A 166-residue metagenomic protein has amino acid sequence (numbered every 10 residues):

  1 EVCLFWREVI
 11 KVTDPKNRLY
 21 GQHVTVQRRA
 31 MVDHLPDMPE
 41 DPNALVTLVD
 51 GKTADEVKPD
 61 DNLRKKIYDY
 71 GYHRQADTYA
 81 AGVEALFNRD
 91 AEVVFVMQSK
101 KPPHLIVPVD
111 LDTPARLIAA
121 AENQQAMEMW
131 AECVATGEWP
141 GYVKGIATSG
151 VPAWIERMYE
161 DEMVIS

Functional and structural regions predicted by a protein language model:
E1-K58: Catalytic cores of nuclease domains that cleave nucleic-acid phosphodiester backbones
V57-P59, P103-H104: Short acidic/glycine-rich loop or secondary-structure boundary segments that cap or lie
D60-R64: A solvent-exposed, charged loop/short amphipathic helix patch at secondary-structure junctions
K65-H73, T78-S166: Metal-dependent nuclease catalytic regions and adjoining charged, substrate-binding loops involved in nucleic-acid end
